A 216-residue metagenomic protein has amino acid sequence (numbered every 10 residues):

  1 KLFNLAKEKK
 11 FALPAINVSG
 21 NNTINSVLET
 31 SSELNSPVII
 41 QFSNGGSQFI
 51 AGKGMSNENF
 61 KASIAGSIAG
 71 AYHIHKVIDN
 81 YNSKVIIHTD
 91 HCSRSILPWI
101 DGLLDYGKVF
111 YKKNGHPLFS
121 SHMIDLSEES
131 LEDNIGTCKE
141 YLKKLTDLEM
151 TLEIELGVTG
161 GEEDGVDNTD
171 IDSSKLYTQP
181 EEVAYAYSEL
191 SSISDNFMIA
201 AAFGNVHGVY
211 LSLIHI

Functional and structural regions predicted by a protein language model:
K1-L13: N-terminal amphipathic alpha-helix/helix-capping segment at the start of soluble metabolic enzymes
A12-G20, V85-I96, I171-T178: Active-site mouth loops of central-metabolism enzymes
L13-I16, V38-F42, V85-H91, S120-I124 (+2 more regions): Hydrophobic faces of well-ordered beta-strands that scaffold small-molecule active sites in alpha/beta enzyme cores
V18-K53: N-terminal low-complexity or amphipathic/hydrophobic leaders
S26-E29, A69-K76, P98, G102-Y106 (+3 more regions): Alpha-helical scaffolding segments of alpha/beta enzyme cores, especially the outer helices of TIM-barrel or partial
N44-N134: Active-site beta->alpha loop and helix N-cap motifs at the rims of alpha/beta catalytic domains
E129-L211: Conserved anion-binding
H215-I216: Conserved small/polar residues in nucleotide/adenosyl-binding loops
